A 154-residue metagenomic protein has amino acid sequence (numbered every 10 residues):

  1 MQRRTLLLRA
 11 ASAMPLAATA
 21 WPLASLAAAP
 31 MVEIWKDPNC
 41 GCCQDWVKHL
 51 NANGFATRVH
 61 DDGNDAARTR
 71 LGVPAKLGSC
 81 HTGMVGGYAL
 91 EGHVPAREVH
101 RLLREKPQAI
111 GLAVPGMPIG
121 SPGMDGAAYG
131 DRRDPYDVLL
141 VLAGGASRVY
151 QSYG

Functional and structural regions predicted by a protein language model:
M1-M14: N-terminal secretory signal peptides and thylakoid transit peptides that target proteins across membranes
W21-N39: C-terminal segment of N-terminal export signals and the immediately downstream linker at the start of the mature
M31-V32, A56, G86-A89: Short active-site oxyanion
W35-D37, D62, H93, P115: Active-site-proximal beta-strand/loop segments in catalytic clefts of secreted hydrolases
D37-W46, G83: Short, thiol/selenol-centered motifs that function as redox-active sites or metal-ligating centers
W46-H49, N53: Typically the conserved alpha-helix immediately C-terminal to a functionally engaged Cys/Sec in thioredoxin-like
T57-A67, L77, V85: Thiol-based oxidoreductase modules, predominantly thioredoxin-like and allied folds used for disulfide exchange
R70-G154: Thiol/selenol-based redox catalytic cores and closely related redox-interacting motifs
